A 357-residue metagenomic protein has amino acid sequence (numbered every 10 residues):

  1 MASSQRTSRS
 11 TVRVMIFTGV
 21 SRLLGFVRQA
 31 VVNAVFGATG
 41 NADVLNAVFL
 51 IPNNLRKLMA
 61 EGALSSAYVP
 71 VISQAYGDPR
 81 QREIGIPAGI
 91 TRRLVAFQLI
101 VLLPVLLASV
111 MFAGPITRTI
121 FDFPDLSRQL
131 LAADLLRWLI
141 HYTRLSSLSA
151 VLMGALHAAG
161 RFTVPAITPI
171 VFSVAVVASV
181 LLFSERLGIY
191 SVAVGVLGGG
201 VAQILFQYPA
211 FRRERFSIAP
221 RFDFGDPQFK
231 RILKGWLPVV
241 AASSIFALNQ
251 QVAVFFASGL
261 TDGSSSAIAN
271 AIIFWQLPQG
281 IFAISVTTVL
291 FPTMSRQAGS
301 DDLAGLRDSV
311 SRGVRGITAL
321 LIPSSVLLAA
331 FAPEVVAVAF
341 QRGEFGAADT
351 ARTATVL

Functional and structural regions predicted by a protein language model:
M1-L357: Membrane-embedded alpha-helical bundles of multi-pass transporters/translocases, especially carrier/permease families
